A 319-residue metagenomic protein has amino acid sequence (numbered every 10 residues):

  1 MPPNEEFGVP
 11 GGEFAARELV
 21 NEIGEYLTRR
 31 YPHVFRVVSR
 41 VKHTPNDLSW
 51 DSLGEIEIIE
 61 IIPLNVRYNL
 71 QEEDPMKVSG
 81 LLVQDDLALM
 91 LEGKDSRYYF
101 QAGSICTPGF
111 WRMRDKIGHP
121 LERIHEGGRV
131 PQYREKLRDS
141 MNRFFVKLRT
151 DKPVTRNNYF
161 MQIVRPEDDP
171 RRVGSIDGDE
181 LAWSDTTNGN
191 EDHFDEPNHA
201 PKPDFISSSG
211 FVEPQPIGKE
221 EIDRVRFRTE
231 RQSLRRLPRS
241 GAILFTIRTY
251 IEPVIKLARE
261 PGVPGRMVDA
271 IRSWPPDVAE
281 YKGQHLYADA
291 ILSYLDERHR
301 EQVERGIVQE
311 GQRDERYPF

Functional and structural regions predicted by a protein language model:
M1-F319: Extended, well-ordered protein cores
